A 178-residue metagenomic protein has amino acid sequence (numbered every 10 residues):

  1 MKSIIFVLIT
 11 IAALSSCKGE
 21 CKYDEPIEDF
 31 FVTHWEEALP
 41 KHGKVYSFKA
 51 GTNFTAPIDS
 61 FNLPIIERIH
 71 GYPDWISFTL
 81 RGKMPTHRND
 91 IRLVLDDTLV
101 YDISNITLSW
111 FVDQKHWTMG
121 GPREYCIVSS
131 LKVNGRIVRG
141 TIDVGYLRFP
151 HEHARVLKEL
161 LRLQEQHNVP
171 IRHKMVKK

Functional and structural regions predicted by a protein language model:
M1-I4: Positively charged n-region of N-terminal signal peptides that target proteins for export
A13-S16: C-terminal motif of bacterial Sec signal peptides marking the signal peptidase cleavage site
K18-E20: Bacterial signal peptide processing site
Y23-D29: Short coil/turn motif common to extracellular beta-sandwich-like domains
F31-L39: Structural motif
Y46-L99: Tryptophan-paired
T79-K178: Extracytoplasmic electrostatic interaction patches
